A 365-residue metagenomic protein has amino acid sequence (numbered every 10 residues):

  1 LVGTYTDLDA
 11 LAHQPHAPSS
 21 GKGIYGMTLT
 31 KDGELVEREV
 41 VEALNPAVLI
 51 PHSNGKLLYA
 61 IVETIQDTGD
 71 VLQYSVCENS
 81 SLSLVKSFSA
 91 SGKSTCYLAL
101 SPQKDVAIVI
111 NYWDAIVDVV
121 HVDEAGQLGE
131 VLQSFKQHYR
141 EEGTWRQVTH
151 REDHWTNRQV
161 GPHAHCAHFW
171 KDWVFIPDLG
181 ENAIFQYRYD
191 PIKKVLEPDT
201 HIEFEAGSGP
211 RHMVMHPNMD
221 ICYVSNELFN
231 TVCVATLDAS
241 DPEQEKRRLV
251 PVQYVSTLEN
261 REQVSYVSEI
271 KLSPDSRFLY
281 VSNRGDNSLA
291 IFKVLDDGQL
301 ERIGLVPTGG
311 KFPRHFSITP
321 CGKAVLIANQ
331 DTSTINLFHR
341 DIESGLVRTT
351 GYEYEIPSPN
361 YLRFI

Functional and structural regions predicted by a protein language model:
V2, A60-I61, V109, I176 (+3 more regions): Residue position within the beta-strands of beta-propeller blades
G3-S19, I61-T64: Short, conserved, GDST-rich strand-edge loop motifs in beta-rich repeat architectures
T6-A10, T64-T68, W113-I116, E181-A183 (+3 more regions): Short glycine/acidic-enriched loop and turn motifs that connect beta-strands
M27-G33, Q73-S81, V119-E130, Y187-V195 (+3 more regions): Short loop/turn segments immediately following beta-strands, especially the blade-tip and inter-blade linker loops
V36-E42, S83-S89, Q133, R151-N157 (+4 more regions): A short beta-strand motif characteristic of beta-propeller blades
V36-K104: Blade-loop segments of beta-propeller domains
L44-N54, S91-V106, Q137-K171, F204-I221 (+3 more regions): Beta-rich, blade/repeat-based domains predominating in secreted/periplasmic proteins but also intracellular
Q330-N336, R348-I365: Blade-level signature of beta-propeller repeat domains, shared across WD40, Kelch, NHL, RCC1 and BNR/Asp-box propellers
